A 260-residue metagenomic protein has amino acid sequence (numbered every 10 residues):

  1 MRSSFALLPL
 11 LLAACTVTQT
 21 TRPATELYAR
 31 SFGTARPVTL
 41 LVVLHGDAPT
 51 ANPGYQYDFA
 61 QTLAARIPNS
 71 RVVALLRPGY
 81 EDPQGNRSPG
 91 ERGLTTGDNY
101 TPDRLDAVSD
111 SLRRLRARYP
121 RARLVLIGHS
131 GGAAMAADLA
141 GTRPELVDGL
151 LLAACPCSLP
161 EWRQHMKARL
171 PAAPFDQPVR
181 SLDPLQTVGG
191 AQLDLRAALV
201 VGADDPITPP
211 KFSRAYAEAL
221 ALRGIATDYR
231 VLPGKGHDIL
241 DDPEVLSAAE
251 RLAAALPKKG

Functional and structural regions predicted by a protein language model:
A24-L27, T34-L76: Short, surface-exposed "cap/lid" segments of acyl-processing enzymes
L76-Y100: Cap/lid segment of the alpha/beta-hydrolase catalytic domain
R92-R118: Alpha/beta-hydrolase active-site loop
Y119-G128: Alpha/beta-hydrolase fold nucleophile elbow
I127-G132, A136: Gly/Ala-rich beta-loop-alpha elbow adjacent to hydrolase catalytic centers
L151-P160: Active-site nucleophile loop of the alpha/beta-hydrolase fold
L159-R223: The feature captures the conserved acid-bearing segment of alpha/beta-hydrolase catalytic domains
R214-G260: C-terminal catalytic histidine-bearing segment of alpha/beta-hydrolase fold enzymes
